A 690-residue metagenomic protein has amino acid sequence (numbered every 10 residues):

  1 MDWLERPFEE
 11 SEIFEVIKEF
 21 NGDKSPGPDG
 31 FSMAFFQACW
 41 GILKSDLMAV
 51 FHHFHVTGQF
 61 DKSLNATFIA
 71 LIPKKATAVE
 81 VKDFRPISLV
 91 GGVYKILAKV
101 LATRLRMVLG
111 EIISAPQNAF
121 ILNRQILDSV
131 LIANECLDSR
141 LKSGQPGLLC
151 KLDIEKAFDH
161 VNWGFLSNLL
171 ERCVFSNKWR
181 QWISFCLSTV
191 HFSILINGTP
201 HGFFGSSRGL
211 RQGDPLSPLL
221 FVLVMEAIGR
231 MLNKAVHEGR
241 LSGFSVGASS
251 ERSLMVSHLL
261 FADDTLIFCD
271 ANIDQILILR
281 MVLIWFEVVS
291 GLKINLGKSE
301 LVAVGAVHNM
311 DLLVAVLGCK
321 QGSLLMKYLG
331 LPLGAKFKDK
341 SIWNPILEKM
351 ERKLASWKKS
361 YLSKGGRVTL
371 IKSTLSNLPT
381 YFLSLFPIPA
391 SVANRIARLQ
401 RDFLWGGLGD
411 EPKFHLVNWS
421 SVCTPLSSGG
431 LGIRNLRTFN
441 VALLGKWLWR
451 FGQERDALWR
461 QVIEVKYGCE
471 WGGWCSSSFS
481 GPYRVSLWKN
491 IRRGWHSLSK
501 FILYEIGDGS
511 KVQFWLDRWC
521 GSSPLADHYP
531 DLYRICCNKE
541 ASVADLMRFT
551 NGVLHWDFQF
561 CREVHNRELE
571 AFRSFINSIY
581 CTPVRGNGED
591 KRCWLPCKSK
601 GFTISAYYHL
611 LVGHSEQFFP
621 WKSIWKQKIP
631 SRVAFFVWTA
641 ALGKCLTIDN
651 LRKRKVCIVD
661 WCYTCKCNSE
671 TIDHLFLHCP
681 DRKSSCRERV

Functional and structural regions predicted by a protein language model:
M1-I132, C136-V690: A helix-boundary/hinge signal
